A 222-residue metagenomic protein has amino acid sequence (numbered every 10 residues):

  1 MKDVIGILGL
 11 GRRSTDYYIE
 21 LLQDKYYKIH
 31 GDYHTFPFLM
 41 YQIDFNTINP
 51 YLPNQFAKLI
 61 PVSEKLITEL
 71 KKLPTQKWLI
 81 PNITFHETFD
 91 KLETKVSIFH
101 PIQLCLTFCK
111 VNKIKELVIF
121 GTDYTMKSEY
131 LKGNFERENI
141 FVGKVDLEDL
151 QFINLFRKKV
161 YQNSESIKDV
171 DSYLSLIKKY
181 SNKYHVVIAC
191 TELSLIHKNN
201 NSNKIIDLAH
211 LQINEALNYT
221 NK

Functional and structural regions predicted by a protein language model:
M1-K222: Non-catalytic structural scaffold of enzyme domains
